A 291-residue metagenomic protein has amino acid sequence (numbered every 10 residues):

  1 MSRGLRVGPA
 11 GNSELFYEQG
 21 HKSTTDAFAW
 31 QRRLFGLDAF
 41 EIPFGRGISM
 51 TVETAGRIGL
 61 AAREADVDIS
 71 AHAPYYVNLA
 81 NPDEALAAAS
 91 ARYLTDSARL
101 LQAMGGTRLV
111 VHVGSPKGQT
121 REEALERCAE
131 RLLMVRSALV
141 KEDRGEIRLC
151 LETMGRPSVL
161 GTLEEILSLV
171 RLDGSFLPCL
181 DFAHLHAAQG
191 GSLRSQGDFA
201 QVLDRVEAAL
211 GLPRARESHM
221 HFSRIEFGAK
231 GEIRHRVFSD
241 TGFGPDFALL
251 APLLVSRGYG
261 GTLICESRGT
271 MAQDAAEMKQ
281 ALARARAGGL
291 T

Functional and structural regions predicted by a protein language model:
M1-D96, G288-T291: N-terminal pre-domain/capping segments
M1-S2, A27-G36, M50-S70, D96-G105 (+4 more regions): Acidic (Asp/Glu)-rich catalytic clusters
L5-N12, D38-I42, I69-A73, L109-V111 (+4 more regions): Hydrophobic faces of well-ordered beta-strands that scaffold small-molecule active sites in alpha/beta enzyme cores
A10-E14, P43-G47, P74-N78, G114-P116 (+4 more regions): Active-site beta-loop-alpha junctions enriched in small/polar residues
E18-A29, T51-G59, T120-V140, R156-G174 (+2 more regions): Distinct, well-ordered alpha-helical segments
R63-E64, A80-L180: Active-site acidic/histidine proton-transfer and metal-coordination neighborhood in alpha/beta enzyme cores
M134-E232, R236: Acidic/histidine-rich catalytic cores of soluble enzymes
M271-G288: C-terminal helical cap(s) of enzyme catalytic domains, especially alpha/beta-barrels
